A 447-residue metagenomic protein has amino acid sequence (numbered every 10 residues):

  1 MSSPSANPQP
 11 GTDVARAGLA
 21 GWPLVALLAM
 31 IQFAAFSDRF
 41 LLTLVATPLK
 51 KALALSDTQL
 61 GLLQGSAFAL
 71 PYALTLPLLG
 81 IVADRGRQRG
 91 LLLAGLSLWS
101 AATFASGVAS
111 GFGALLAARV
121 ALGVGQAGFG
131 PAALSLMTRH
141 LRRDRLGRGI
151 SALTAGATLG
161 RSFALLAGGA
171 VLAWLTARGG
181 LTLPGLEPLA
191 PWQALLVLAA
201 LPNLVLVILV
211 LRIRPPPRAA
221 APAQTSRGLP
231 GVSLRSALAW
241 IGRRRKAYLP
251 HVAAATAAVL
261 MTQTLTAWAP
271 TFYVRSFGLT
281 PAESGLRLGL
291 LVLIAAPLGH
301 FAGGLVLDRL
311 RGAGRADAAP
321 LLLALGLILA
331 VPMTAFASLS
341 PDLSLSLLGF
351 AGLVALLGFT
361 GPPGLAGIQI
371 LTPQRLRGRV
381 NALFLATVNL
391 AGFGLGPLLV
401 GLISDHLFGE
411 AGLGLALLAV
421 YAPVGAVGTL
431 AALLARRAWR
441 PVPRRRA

Functional and structural regions predicted by a protein language model:
G11-G18, P215-H251, S276: Juxtamembrane intracellular "pre-TM" segments in multi-pass secondary transporters
L42-T43, R244-H300, G361, L365 (+1 more regions): Extracytoplasmic gate region of multi-pass secondary transporters
A54, R87, V108-A114, R142 (+1 more regions): Helix-breaking motifs and short loop linkers at transmembrane-helix boundaries and internal kinks in secondary membrane
G65-G80, L290-G303: Central cavity-lining transmembrane alpha-helices of secondary-active solute carriers, predominantly the Major
L74-F112: Conserved MFS/SLC helix-loop-helix module at the cytosolic interface between two early adjacent transmembrane helices
G90-F104, D317-A335: Structural signature of the two symmetry-related core transmembrane helices
A118-T158: Cytoplasmic helix-loop-helix junction between adjacent transmembrane helices in 12-TM secondary transporters
L153, A157-L211: Helix-loop-helix hairpin linking two adjacent transmembrane segments in secondary transporters
